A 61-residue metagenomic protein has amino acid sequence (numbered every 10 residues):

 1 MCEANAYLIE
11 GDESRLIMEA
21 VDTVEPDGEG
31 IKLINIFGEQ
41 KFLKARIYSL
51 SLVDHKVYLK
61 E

Functional and structural regions predicted by a protein language model:
C2, A6-E61: Compact, glycine-rich, soluble single-domain proteins
